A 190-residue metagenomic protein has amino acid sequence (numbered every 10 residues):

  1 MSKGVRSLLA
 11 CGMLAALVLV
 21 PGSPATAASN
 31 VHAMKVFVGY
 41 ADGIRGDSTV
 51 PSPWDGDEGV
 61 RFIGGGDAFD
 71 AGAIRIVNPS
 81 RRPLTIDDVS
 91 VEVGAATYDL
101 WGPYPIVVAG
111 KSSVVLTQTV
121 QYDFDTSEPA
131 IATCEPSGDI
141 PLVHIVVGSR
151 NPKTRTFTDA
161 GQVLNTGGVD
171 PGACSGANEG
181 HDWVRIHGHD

Functional and structural regions predicted by a protein language model:
M1-C11: Bacterial N-terminal signal peptides that target proteins for export
A16-P24: C-terminal segment of classical bacterial N-terminal signal peptides
A27-S48: Boundary/junction segments of secreted and surface-exposed precursor proteins
D55-F69: Short, solvent-exposed beta-strand/turn "edge" segments of beta-rich domains on protein surfaces
G66-A73, G138-D139: Short, solvent-exposed loop/turn segments enriched in Ser/Thr/Gly
I74-T85: Asparagine-centered strand-capping/turn motif at beta-strand->loop junctions
A96-E135: Intrinsically disordered, low-complexity Pro/Gly/Ser/Thr-rich segments with frequent PxxP/GP/PP motifs and embedded
Y122-D190: Terminal connector regions
